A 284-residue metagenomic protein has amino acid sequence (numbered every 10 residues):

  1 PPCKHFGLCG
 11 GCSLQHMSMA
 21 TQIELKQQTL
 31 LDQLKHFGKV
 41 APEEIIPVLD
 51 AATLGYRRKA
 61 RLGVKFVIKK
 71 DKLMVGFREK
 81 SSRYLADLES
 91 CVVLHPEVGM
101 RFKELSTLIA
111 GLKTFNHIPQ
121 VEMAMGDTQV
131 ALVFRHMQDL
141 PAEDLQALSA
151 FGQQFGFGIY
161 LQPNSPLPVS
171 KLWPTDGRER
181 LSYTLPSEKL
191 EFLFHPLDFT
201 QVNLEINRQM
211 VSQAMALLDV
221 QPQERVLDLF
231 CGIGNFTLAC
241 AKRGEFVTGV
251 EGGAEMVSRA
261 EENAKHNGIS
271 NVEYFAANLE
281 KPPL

Functional and structural regions predicted by a protein language model:
P1-I118: Extended interfacial segments that mediate partner engagement and assembly in macromolecular machines
A51-R57, V121-M125, L227, I233: Feature of Fe-S/electron-transfer and energy-metabolism proteins that preferentially highlights extended coupling
A52-L54, K65-K69, M123, W173-T175 (+1 more regions): Replace "in large, NTP-powered and nucleic-acid-processing enzymes" with "in large, NTP-powered factors and other
R58, V130, Q223-E224: Nucleotide donor/acceptor-binding cores
G63, V133-R135: Short hydrophobic/aromatic beta-strand micro-patches that form the beta-sheet surface supporting nucleotide- or nucleic
Y84-P119, M125-Q129, Q138-P163: Internal alpha/beta scaffold segment
D87-S90, F134, L193-F199: Glycine- and acidic
D139-L284: Rossmann-like S-adenosyl-L-methionine
